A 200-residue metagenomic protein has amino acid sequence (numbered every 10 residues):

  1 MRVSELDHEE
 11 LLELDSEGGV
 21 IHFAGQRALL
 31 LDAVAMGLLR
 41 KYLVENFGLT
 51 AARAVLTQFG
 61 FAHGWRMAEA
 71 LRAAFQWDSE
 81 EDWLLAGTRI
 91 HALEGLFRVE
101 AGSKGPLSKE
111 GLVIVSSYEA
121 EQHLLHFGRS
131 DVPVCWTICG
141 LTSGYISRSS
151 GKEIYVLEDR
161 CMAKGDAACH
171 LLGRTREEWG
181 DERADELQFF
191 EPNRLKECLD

Functional and structural regions predicted by a protein language model:
M1-T137, I154-D200: N-terminal accessory segment detector
P133-G151: Active-site helix/loop of acyl-thioester processing domains in fatty-acid/polyketide metabolism, spanning hotdog-fold
